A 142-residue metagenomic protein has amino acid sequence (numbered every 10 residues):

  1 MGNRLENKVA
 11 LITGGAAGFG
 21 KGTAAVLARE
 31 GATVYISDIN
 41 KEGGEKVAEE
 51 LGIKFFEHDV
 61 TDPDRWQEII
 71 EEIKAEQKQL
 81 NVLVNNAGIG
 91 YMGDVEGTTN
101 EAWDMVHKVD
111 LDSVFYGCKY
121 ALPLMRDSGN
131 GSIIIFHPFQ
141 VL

Functional and structural regions predicted by a protein language model:
N3-T33: Canonical Rossmann dinucleotide-binding motif of NAD(H)/NADP(H)-dependent dehydrogenases/reductases, specifically
E30-K46: Conserved glycine-rich Rossmann-like NAD(P)H-binding loop of the short-chain dehydrogenase/reductase
K41-E42, F56-E68, N100: The beta1-alpha1 cofactor-binding region of Rossmann-like NAD(H)/NADP(H)-dependent oxidoreductases
E72-N85, Y91: A glycine-rich helix->loop->beta "capping" turn within Rossmann-like NAD(P)(H)-dependent oxidoreductase domains
D94-V95, T99-H107: Substrate-binding pocket helix/loop in short-chain dehydrogenase/reductase
C118-K119: A short, exposed helix-loop element centered on a Lys and neighboring polar residues
I134-L142: Catalytic loop of short-chain dehydrogenase/reductase
